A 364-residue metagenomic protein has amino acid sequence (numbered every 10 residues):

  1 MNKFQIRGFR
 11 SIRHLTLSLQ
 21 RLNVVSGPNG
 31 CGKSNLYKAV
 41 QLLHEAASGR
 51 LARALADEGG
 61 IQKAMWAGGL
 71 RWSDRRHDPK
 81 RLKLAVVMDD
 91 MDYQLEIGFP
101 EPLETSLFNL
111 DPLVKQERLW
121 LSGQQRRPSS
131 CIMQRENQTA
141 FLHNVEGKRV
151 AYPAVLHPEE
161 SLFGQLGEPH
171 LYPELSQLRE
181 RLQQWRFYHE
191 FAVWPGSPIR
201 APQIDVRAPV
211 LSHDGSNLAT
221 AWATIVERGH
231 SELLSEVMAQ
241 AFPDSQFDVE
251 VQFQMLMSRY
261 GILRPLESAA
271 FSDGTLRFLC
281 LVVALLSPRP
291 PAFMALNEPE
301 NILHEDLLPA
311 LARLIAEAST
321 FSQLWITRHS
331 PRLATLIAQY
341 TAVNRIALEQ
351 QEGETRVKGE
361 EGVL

Functional and structural regions predicted by a protein language model:
M1-R13: N-terminal pre-Walker A segment at the start of P-loop NTPase domains
R10, N23, Q41, N297-L303 (+1 more regions): Catalytic acidic motif of RecA-like/P-loop NTPases
H14-Q20, L286-R289: Phosphate-binding P-loop
R21-Q62, F278-A284, R332-T335: Phosphate-binding glycine-rich loops of NTP-binding sites
K38-E104: Conserved P-loop NTP-binding catalytic core
K83, D89-E232: Electropositive, glycine-dotted interaction segments that contact anionic polymers or phosphate-rich ligands
N217, A223, E227, E232 (+3 more regions): Conserved ABC ATPase signature
P309-L364: C-terminal lobe/lid and adjacent interdomain/linker elements of RecA-like ASCE P-loop ATPase modules
